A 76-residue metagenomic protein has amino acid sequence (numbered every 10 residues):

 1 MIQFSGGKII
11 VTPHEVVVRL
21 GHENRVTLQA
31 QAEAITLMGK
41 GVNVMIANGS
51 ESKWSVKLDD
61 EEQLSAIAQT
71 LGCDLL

Functional and structural regions predicted by a protein language model:
M1-G41, K53-D59: Phosphoinositide-binding peripheral membrane targeting modules
M45-N48: Short, acidic/hydrophobic/Gly-rich beta-strand patch recurrent on exposed beta strands that often constitutes part
D59-L76: Terminal and domain-flanking low-complexity segments
